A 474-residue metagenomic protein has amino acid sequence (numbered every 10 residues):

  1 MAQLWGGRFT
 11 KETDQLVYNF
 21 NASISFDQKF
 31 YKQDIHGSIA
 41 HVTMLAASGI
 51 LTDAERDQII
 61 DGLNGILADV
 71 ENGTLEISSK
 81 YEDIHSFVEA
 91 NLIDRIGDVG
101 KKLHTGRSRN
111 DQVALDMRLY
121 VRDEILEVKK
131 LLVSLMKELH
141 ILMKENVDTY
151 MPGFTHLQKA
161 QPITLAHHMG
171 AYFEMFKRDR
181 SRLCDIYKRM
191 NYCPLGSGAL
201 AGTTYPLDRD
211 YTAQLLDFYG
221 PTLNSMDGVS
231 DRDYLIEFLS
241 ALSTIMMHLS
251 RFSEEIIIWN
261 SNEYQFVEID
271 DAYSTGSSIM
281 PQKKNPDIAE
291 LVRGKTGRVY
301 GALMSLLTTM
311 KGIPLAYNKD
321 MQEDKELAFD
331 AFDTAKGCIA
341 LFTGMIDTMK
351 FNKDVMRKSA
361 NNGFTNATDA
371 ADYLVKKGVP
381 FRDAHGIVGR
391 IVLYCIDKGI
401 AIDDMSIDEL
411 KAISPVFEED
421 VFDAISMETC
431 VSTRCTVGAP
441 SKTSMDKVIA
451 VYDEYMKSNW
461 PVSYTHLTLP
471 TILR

Functional and structural regions predicted by a protein language model:
M1-G202, L207-Q214, G220, T275-G276 (+4 more regions): A helix-coil-helix interface module used to build multimeric assemblies and to scaffold catalytic/cofactor sites
A2-G37, D98-V99, M280-S463, L467: Glycine-rich cofactor/substrate-binding loops
S38, I66, V128, L132-L135 (+12 more regions): Amphipathic alpha-helices that form helix-helix packing interfaces
T43-L51, T164-H167, I236-T244, D369-G378: Short, well-ordered beta-strand elements within core beta-sheets of diverse protein domains
L51, L75, Y264-Q265, P380 (+1 more regions): Conserved hydrophobic residue
L131, L157, Q161-A171, M175 (+11 more regions): Short, contiguous, pocket-lining structural segments that sit at or immediately flank catalytic/ligand-binding sites
L223-L303: Acidic, glycine-rich loop-and-beta core segments that form the ion-binding/anion-interacting portion of active sites
H466-R474: Single conserved hydrophobic/aromatic residue that forms the stacking wall/gate of nucleotide- or nucleobase-binding
